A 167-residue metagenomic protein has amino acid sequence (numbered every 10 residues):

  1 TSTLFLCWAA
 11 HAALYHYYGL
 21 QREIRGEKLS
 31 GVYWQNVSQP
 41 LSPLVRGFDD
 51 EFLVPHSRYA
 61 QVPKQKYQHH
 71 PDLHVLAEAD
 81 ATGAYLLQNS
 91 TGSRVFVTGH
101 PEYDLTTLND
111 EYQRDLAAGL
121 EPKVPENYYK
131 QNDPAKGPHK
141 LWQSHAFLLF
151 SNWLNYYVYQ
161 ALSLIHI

Functional and structural regions predicted by a protein language model:
T1-Q39: Cysteine-nucleophile active-site neighborhood
P40-R46: Short helix-loop capping/hinge motifs at secondary-structure junctions, enriched in acidic/polar residues
R46-S93, T98-G99: Catalytic beta-strand/loop cores that center a nucleophilic Ser/Cys/Thr and support acyl-enzyme chemistry
D80-A118, E126-P134: A glycine-centered loop/beta-turn motif at secondary-structure junctions
L116, W153-L162: Short, hydrophobic alpha-helical segments
K123-Q131, H145-Y157: Long, C-terminal catalytic modules of enzymes
A135-L141: Active-site rim elements
I165-I167: Conserved small/polar residues in nucleotide/adenosyl-binding loops
